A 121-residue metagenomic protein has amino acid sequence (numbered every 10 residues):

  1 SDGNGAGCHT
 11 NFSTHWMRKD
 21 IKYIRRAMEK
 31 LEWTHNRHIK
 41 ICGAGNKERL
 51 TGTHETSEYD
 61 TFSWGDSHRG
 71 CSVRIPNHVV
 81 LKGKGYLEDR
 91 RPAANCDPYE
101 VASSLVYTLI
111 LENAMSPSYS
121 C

Functional and structural regions predicted by a protein language model:
S1-Y119: Active-site capping/gating regions of soluble enzymes
